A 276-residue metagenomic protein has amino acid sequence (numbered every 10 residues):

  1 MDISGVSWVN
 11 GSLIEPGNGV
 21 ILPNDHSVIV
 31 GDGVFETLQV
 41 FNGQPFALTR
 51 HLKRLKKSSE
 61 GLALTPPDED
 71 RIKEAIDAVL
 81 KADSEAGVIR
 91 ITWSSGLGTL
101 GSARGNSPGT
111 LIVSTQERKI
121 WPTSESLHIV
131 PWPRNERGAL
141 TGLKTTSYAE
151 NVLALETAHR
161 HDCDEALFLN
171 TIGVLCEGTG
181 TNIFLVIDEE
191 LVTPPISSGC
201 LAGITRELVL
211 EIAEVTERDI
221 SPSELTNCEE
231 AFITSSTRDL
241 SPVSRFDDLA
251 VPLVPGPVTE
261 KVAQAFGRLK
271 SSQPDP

Functional and structural regions predicted by a protein language model:
M1-K81, S94, T99-P276: Helix-start/capping segments and mature chain N-termini
E85-G87: Exposed beta-strand face motif in extracellular beta-rich ectodomains
